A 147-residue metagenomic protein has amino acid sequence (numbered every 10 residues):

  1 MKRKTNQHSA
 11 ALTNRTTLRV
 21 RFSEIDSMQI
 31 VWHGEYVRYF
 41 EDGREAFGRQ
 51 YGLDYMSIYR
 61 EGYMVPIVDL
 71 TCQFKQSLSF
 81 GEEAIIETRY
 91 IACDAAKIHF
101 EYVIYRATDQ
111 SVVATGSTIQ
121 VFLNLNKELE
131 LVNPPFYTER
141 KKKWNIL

Functional and structural regions predicted by a protein language model:
K2-D42, A46-F47: Catalytic strand-loop segment that frames the active site of acyl-thioester-processing enzymes
K2-T16, L78-F80, Y90-L147: HotDog/MaoC-like acyl-thioester-processing domains
T17-R21, Q73, V121: Generic structural detector for well-ordered beta-strands
V31, V65-I67, V113: A broad, structural micro-motif
W32, Y51, N133: Short, flexible helix/strand-to-coil boundary loops that buttress conserved ligand/catalytic motifs in alpha/beta
F47-I98: Hydrophobic beta-strand-centered segment that forms part of the acyl-chain substrate-binding groove
